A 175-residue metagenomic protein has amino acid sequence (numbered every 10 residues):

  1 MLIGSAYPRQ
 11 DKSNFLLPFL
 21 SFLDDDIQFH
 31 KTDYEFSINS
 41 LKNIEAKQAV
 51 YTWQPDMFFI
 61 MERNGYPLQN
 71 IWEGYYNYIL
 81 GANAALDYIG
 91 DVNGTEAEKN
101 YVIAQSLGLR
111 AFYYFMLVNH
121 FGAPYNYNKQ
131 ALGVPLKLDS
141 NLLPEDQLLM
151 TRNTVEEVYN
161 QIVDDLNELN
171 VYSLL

Functional and structural regions predicted by a protein language model:
M1-L2, Y78, V158, D165: Alpha-helical structural motif
M1-T32: Acidic, glycine-rich segments characteristic of secretory precursors and extracytoplasmic regions
G4-Y7, N83, V163, N167: Generic alpha-helical structural signal
L17-S21, D25, Y34, N119 (+2 more regions): Flexible, active-site-adjacent loop/turn segments at secondary-structure boundaries
F22-L23, H30, I44, V92 (+3 more regions): Surface-exposed loop/turn and secondary-structure junction residues enriched for glycine/proline
D26-W53: N-terminal capping/interface segment
E45-F121, L149, N153-E156, E168-L175: Conserved, well-structured interaction surfaces
H120-N160, D164: Short coil/linker segments at helix-helix boundaries
